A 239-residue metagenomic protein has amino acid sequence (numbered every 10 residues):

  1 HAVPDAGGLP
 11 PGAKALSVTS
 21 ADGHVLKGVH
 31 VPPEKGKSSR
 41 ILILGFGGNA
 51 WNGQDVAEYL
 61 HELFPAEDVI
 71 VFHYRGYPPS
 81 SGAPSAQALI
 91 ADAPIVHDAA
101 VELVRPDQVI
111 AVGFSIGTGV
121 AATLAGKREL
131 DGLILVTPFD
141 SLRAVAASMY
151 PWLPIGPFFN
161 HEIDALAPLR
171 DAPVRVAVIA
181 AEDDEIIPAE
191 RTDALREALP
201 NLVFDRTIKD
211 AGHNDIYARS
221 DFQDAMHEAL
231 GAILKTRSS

Functional and structural regions predicted by a protein language model:
H1-S17: An N-terminal hydrophobic leader/cap segment in hydrolases
A21-A99: Membrane-embedded segments
V104-S115: Alpha/beta-hydrolase fold nucleophile elbow
T118-P168: Hydrolase active-site cap/lid region
A165, V174, P188-E197: Short alpha-helix in the alpha/beta-hydrolase fold that links the catalytic acid
A172-P173, A177-D184: Short beta-strand/loop motif that positions the catalytic acidic residue of the alpha/beta-hydrolase fold
E182-I187, H213-D215: Acidic catalytic loop of the alpha/beta-hydrolase fold
A211-D221: Catalytic histidine-centered segment of alpha/beta-hydrolase-like enzymes
